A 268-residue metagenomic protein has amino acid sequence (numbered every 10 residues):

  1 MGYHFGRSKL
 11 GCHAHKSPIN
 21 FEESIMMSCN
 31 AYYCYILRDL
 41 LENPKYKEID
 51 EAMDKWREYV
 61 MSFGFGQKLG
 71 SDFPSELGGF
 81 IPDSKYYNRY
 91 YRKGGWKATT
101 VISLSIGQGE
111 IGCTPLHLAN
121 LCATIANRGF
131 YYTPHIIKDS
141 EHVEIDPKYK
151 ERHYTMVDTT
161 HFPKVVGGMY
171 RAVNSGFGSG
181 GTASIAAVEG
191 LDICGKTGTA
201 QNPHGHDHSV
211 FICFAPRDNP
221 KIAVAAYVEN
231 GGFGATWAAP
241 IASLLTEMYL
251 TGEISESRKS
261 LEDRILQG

Functional and structural regions predicted by a protein language model:
M1-G231, Q267-G268: Beta-lactam-recognizing serine transpeptidase/beta-lactamase-like catalytic domain environment
T114-N120, W237-L245: Short amphipathic alpha-helical face segments that pack within enzyme cores and frequently flank/anchor catalytic
E144-H153, I241-G268: Short, gly/Ser/Thr-rich active-site loops of penicillin-recognizing serine hydrolases
G232-T236: Ordered, soluble secondary-structure elements with a strong preference for glycine-centered loop motifs and nearby
